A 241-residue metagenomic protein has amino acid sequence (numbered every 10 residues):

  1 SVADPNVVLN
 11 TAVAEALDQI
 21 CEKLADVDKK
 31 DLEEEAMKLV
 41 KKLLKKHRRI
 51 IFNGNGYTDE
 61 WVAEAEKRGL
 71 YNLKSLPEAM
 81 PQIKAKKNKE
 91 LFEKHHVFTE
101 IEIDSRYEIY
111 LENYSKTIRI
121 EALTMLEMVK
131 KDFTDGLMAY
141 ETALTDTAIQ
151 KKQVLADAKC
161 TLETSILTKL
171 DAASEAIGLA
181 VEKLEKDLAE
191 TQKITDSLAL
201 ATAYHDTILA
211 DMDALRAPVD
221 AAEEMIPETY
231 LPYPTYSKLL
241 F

Functional and structural regions predicted by a protein language model:
S1-A36: An acidic, glycine-/histidine-flanked metal-binding catalytic module
V40-L44: Single-stranded nucleic-acid nicking/binding segments centered on His-rich, glycine/basic loops
K46-F241: C-terminal amphipathic alpha-helical interaction region
